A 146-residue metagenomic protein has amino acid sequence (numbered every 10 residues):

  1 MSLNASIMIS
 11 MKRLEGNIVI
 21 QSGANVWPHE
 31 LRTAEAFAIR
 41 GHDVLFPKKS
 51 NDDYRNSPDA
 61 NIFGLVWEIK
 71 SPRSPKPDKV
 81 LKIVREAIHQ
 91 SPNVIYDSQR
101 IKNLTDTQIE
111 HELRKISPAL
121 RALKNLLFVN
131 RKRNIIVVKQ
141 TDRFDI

Functional and structural regions predicted by a protein language model:
M1-L45, N51, P72-I146: Metal-dependent nuclease catalytic core centered on acidic motifs
D52-N56: Short acidic/glycine-enriched loop/turn segments that link adjacent beta-strands
A60-R73: Conserved catalytic cores of phosphodiester-cleaving nucleases, focusing on short active-site segments
